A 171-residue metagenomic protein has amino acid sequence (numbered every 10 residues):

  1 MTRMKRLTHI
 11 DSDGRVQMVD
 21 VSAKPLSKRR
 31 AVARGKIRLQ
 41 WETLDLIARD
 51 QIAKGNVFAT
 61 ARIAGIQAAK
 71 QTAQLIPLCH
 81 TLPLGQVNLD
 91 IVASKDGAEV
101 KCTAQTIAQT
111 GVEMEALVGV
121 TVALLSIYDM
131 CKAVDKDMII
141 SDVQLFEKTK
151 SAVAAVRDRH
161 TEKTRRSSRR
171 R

Functional and structural regions predicted by a protein language model:
T2-F58, I63-H80, L84-R171: C-terminal binding/interaction regions
